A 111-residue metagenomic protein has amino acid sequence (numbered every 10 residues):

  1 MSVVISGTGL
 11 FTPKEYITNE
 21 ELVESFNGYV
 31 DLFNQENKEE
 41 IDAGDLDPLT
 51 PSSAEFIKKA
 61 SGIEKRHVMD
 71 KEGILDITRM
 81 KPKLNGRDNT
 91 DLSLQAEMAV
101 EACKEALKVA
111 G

Functional and structural regions predicted by a protein language model:
M1-G111: Conserved "HGTGT" condensation-loop signature of ketosynthase/thiolase-family condensing enzymes that catalyze
